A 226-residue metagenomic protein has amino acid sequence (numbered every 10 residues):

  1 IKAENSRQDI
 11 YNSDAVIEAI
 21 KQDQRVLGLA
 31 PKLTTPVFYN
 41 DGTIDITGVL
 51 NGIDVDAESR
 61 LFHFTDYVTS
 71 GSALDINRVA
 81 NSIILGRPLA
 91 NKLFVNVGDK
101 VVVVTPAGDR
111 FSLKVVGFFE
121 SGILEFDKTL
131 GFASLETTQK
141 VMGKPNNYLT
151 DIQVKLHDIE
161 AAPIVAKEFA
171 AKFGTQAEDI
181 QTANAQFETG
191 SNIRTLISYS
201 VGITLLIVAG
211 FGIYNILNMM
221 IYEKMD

Functional and structural regions predicted by a protein language model:
I1-T47: Hydrophobic, regular-secondary-structure patches
E4-Y11, N40-G42, T47, S59-F64 (+5 more regions): Solvent-exposed, non-transmembrane alpha-helical starts
Q24-L27, L93, F173, T195: Structural motif
K32-T35, I44-I53, T69-E136: Hydrophobic secondary-structure segments that place a key small or acidic residue at a functional site
P106-S198, L205: Mechanotransmission and gating elements of multispan inner-membrane complexes involved in transport and envelope
N192-D226: Hydrophobic alpha-helical transmembrane segments of multi-pass inner-membrane transport and secretion
